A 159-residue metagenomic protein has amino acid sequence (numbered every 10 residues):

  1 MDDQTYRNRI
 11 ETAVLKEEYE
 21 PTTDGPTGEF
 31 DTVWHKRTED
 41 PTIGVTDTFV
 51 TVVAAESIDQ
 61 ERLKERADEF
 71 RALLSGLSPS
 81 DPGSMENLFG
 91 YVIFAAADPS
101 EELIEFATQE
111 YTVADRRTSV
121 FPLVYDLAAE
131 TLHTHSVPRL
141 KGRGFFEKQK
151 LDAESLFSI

Functional and structural regions predicted by a protein language model:
M1-A54: N-terminal, charge-rich interaction modules
K16-E17, L73, S80, I159: Surface-exposed polar/charged interaction patches
T46-F49, N87-Y91, V120-F121: Short, surface-exposed beta-edge/turn micro-motifs
T46-T48, V52-I58, A96-D98, L127-A129: Short, flexible beta-strand-to-coil junctions
S57-E110: Catalytic cores of nucleic-acid endonucleases
Q109-I159: Charged, structured surface patches that assemble and position nucleic-acid processing machinery
